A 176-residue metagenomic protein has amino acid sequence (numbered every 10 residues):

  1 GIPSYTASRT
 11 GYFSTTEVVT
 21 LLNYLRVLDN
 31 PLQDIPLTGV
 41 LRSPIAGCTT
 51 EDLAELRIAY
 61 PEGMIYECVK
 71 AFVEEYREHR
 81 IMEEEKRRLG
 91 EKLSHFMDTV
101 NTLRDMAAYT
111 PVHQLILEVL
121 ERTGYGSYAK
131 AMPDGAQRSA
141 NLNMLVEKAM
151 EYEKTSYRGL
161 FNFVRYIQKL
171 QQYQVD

Functional and structural regions predicted by a protein language model:
G1-E55, A59, C68-K70, G90-E91 (+3 more regions): Conserved motor-region signature of P-loop NTPase helicases/translocases
M64, A71-E91: Charged, heptad-repeat coiled-coil alpha-helices that serve as long linker/dimerization "arms" in large NTP-dependent
R77-E84, F96, V100, D105: Sliding clamp-binding short linear motifs that recruit DNA-associated proteins to replication/repair hubs
